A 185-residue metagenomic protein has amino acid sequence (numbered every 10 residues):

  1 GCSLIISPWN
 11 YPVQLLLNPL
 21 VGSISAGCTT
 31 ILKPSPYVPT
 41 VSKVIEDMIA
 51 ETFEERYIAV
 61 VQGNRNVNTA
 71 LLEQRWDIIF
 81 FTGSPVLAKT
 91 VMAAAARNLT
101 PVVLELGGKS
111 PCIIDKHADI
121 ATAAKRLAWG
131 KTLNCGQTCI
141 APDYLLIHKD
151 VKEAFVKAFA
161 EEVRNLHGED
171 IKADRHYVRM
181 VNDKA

Functional and structural regions predicted by a protein language model:
G1-T122: Rossmann-like NAD(P) dinucleotide-binding subdomain of oxidoreductase/dehydrogenase enzymes
F53, V86-A185: ALDH superfamily catalytic-core signature
